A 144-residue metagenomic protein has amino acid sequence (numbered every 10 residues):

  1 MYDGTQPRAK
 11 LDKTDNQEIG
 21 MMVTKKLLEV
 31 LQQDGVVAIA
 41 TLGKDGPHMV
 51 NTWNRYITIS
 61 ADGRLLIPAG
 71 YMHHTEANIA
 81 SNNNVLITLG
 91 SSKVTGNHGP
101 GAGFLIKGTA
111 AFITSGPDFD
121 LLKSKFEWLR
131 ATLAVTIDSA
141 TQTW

Functional and structural regions predicted by a protein language model:
Y2-W144: Binding-site signature for planar aromatic cofactors or substrates
